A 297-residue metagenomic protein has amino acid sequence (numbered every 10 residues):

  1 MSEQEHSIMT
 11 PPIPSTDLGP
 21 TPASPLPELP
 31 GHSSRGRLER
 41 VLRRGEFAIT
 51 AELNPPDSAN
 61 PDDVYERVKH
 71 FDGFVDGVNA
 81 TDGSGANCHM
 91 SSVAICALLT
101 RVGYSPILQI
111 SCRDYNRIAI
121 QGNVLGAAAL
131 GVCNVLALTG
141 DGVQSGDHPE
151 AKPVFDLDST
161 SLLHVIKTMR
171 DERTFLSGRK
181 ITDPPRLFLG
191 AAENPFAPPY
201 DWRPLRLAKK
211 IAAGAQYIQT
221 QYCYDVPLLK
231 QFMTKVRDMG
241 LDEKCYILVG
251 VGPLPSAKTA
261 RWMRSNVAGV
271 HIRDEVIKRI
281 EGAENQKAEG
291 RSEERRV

Functional and structural regions predicted by a protein language model:
S2-A51, S58, E66, T174-R186: N-terminal amphipathic alpha-helix/helix-capping segment at the start of soluble metabolic enzymes
H32-G36, D62-K69, A86-Y104: Glycine-rich, positively charged N-terminal anion/phosphate-binding segment
I49-L53, D76-A80, P106-I110, V135-A137 (+4 more regions): Hydrophobic faces of well-ordered beta-strands that scaffold small-molecule active sites in alpha/beta enzyme cores
L53-P56, T81-G85, Q109-Y115, G140-G142 (+4 more regions): Active-site beta-loop-alpha junctions enriched in small/polar residues
N60-D62, A86-A97, N116-N123, G142-R179 (+2 more regions): Active-site-adjacent beta->alpha loops and helix N-cap segments on the catalytic face of soluble alpha/beta enzymes
V78-C88, I110-S111, A137, Q216-V226 (+1 more regions): Catalytic beta/alpha-barrel core
Y115-A129, D201-A208, T234, P255-W262: Catalytic cores of alpha/beta
E294-V297: Conserved small/polar residues in nucleotide/adenosyl-binding loops
